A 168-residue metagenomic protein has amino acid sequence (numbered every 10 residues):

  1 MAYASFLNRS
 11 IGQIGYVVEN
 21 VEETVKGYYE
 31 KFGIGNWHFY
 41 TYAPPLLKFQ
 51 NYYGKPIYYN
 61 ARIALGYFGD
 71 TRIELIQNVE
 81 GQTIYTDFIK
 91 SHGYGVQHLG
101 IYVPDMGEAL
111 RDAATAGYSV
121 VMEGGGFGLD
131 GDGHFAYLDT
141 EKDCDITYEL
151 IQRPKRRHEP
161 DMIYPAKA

Functional and structural regions predicted by a protein language model:
M1-G12, Y16-H38, Y53-S119, D132 (+1 more regions): Glyoxalase I/VOC metalloenzyme domain signal
H38-Y42, M122-F127: Conserved catalytic-core motifs of GNAT/GCN5-like acyltransferases
P44-N51, G117-V121: Short Pro/Gly-enriched beta-strand edge/turn motifs at strand-loop
P45-L47, F127-D130: A short acidic, often aromatic-flanked loop/helix-cap motif at beta-alpha or helix-coil junctions that lines enzyme
F127, F135-A136: A cross-family detector of function-defining hotspots
